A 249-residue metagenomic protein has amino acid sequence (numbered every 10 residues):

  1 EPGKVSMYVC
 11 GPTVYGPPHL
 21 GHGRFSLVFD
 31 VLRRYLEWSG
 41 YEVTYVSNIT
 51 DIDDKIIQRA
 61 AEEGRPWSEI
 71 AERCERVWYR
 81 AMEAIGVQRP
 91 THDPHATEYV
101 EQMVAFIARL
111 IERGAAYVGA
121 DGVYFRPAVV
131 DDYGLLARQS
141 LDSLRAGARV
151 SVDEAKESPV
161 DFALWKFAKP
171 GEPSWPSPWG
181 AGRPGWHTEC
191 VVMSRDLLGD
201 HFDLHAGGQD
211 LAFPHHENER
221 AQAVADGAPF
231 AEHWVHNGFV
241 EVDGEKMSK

Functional and structural regions predicted by a protein language model:
E1-G86: N-terminal, positively charged nucleic-acid-binding surface of large information/translation enzymes
E1-Y15, D30, E101-K249: Alpha-helical recognition segments enriched in aromatics with Gly/Pro capping that present substrate-recognition
R24, I70, H95-E98, H215: Catalytic cores of large soluble enzymes that bind and process phosphate-bearing ligands
G40-V43, A84-T91, A116-Y117, H201: Surface-exposed helix-capping loop/turn segments at secondary-structure junctions
T44-V46, H92-P94, V235: General small-molecule cofactor/ligand-binding pocket signal
I49-D54, C74-W78, Q88-M103, D121-V130 (+1 more regions): Short, glycine/charge-rich beta-strand/loop segments that flank catalytic centers and engage negatively charged groups
A60-W67, T91-T97, G208: The substrate-binding groove and active-site-proximal loops of carbohydrate-active enzymes, especially glycoside
R76, R80-Q88, A105, R109-A116: Alpha-helix capping at helix-to-loop junctions
